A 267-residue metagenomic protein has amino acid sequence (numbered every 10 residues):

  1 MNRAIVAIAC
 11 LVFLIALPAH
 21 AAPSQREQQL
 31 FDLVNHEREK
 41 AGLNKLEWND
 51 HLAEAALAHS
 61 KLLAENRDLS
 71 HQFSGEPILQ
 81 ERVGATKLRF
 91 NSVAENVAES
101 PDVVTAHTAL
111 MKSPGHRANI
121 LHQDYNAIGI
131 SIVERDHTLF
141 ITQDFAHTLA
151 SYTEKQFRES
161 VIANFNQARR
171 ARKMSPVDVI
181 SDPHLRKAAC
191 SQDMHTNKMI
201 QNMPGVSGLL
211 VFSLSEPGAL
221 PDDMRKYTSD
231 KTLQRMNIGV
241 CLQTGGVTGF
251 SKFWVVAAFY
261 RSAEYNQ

Functional and structural regions predicted by a protein language model:
M1-A4: Positively charged n-region of N-terminal signal peptides that target proteins for export
A7-A16: Bacterial N-terminal signal peptides
H20-Q267: Functional surface patches built around histidine and acidic residues
